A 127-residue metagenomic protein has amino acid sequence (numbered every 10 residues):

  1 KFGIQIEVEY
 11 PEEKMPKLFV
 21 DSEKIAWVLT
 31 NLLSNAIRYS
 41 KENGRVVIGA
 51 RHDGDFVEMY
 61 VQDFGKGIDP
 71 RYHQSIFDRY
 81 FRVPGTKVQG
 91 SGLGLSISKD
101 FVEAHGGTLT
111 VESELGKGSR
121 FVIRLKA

Functional and structural regions predicted by a protein language model:
K1-E9: Short conserved segments within the C-terminal catalytic ATPase subdomain
K17-V20: Conserved micro-motifs of the catalytic ATP-binding
A36-I37: Short helix-loop "hinge" at the ATP-lid/N-box region of the Bergerat-fold HATPase_c
N43-D55: Short beta-strand/loop element within the Bergerat-fold HATPase_c
G67-S75: Short helix N-cap motif at coil->helix boundaries in the Bergerat
G94, S98: Short alpha-helical Gxxx[C/S/T] motif in the catalytic ATP-binding
